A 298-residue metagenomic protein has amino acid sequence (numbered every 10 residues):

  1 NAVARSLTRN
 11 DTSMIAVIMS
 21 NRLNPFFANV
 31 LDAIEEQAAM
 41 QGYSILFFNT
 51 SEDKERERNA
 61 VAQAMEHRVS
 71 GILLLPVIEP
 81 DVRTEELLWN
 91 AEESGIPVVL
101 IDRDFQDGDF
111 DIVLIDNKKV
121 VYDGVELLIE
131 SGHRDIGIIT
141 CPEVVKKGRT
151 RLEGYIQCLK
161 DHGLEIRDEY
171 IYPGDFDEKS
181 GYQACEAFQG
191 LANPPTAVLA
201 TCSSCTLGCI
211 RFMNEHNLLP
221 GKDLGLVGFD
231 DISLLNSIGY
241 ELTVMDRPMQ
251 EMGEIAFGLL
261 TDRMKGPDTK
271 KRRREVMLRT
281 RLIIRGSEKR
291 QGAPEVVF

Functional and structural regions predicted by a protein language model:
N1-T12, E153, K289, F298: N-terminal helix-turn-helix DNA-binding module of bacterial transcription factors
N10-E126, E130, F188-G190: Alpha-helical recognition/docking segments in bacterial nutrient-uptake and carbohydrate-utilization systems
M14, H133-D135, T196-A197: Residues that mark the start of a beta-strand
M19-N29, F47-R56, I78-D81, R103 (+6 more regions): Hinge/beta->alpha junction and helix N-cap segments in small-molecule ligand-binding domains
M40-Q41, S94, L159-I166, L191-N193 (+1 more regions): Short helix-capping segments at alpha-helix termini
R134-D135, I166-Y170, P220-L226: Short acidic capping loops at alpha-helix termini that bridge into adjacent secondary structure
A184-F298: Flexible loop/turn connectors
